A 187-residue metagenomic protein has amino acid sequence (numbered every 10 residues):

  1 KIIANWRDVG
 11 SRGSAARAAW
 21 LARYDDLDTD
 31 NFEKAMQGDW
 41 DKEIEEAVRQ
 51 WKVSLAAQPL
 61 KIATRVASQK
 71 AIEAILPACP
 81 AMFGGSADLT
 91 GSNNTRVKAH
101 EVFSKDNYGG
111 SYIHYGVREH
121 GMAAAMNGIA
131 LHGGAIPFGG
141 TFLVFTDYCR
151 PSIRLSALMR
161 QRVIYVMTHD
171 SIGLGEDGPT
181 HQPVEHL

Functional and structural regions predicted by a protein language model:
K1-R118, G128: Conserved acidic/glycine
F83, T90-L187: Thiamine diphosphate
